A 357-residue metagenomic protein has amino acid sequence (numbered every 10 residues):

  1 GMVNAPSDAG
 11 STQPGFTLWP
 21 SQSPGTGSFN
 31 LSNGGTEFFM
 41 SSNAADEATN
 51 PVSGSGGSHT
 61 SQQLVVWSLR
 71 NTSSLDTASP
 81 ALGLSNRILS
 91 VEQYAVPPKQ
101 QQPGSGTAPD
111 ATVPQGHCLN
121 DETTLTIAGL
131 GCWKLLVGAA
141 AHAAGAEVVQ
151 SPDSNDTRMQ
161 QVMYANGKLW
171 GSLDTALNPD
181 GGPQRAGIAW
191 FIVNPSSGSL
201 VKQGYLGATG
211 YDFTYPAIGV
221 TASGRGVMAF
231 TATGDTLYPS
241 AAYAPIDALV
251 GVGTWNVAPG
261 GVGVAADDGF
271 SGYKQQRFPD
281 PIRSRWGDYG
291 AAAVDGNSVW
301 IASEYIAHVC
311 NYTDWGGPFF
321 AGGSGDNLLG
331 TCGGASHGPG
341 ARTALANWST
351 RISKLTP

Functional and structural regions predicted by a protein language model:
G1-P357: C-terminal PAP-associated
